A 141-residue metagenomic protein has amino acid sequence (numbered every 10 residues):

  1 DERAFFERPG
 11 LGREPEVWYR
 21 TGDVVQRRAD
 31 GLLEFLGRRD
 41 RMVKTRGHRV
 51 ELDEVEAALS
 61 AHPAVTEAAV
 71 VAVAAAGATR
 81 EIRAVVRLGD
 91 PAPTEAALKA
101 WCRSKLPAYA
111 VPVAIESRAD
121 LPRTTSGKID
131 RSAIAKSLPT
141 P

Functional and structural regions predicted by a protein language model:
D1-P141: AMP-dependent adenylate-forming
